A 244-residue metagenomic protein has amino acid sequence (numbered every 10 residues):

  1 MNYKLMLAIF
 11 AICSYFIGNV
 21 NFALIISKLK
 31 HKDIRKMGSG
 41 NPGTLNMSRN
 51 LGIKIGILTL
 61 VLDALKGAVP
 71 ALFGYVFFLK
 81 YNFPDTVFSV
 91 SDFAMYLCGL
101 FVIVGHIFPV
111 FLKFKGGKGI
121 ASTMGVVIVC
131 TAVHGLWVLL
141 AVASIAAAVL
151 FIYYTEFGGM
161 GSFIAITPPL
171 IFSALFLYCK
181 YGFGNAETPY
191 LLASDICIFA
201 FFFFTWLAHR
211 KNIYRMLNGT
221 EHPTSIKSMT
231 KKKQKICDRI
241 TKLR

Functional and structural regions predicted by a protein language model:
M1-I9, A71-L97, V129-L139, L175-I196: Helix-coil boundary and interhelical linker segments in multi-pass alpha-helical membrane proteins
L5-L29: N-terminal signal-anchor transmembrane alpha helix
A23-I26, I103-F114, A147-E156, H209-Y214: C-terminal ends of transmembrane helices
L24-G56, G116, Y214-R244: Cytosolic, membrane-interface loops and tails of multi-pass inner-membrane proteins
D33-G43, V110-M124, H134-W137, F157-P168: Short, non-helical or kinked segments that cap or interrupt transmembrane helices
S48-G52, G74-F78, F101, I120-T155 (+1 more regions): Interfacial segments of multi-pass membrane proteins
R49-Y75: Multi-pass membrane catalytic core of lipid/isoprenoid biosynthesis enzymes
